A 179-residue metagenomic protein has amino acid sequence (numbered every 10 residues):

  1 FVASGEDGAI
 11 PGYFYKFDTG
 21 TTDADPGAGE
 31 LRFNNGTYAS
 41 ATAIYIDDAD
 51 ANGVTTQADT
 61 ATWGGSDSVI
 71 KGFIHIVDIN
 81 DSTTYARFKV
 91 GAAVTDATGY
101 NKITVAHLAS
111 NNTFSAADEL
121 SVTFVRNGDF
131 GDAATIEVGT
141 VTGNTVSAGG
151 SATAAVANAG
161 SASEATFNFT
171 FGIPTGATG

Functional and structural regions predicted by a protein language model:
F1-I10, F14, D23-S40, A92-D96 (+3 more regions): Surface-exposed, low-helix, low-complexity loop/repeat segments of extracellular attachment proteins
A9-T83, D118, V122: Acidic, glycine-rich low-complexity segments with interspersed aromatic residues
T84-V94: Short beta-strand-centered aromatic/proline hotspots
A86-F88, N101, L120: Short beta-strand segments
R87, A109-N112: Glycine-anchored, exposed beta-strand/edge motif detector
V105-H107: SH3/SH3-like beta-barrel fold
N111-T113, D118-N127: Long, contiguous binding/interaction regions
